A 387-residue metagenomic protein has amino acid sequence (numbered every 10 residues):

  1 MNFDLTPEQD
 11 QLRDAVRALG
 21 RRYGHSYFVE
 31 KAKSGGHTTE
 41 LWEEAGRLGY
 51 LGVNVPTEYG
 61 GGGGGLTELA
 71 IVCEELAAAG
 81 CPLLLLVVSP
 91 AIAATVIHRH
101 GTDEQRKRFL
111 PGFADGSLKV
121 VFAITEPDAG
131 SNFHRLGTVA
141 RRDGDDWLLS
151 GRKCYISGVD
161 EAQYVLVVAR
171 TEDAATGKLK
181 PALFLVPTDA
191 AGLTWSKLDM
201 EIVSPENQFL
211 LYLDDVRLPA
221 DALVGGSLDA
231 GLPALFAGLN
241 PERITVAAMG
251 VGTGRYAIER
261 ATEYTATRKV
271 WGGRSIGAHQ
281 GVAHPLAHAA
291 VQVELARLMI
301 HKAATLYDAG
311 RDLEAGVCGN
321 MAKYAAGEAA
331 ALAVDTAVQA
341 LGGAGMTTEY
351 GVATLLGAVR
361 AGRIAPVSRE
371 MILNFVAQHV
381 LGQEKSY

Functional and structural regions predicted by a protein language model:
M1-A79, L83, H100-Q105, G112 (+5 more regions): Alpha-helical interface subdomain recognition
G49, V72-A77, A169, V186-A190 (+1 more regions): Short Ser/Thr-interspersed hydrophobic loop/turn segments at strand-loop and sheet-helix junctions that line or gate
G64, N132-H134, G158-A162, G177-K180 (+1 more regions): Short glycine/proline-enriched turns and hinge-like loops at secondary-structure junctions
A91-H100: Helix-loop "lid/cap" segments that line or gate small-molecule binding pockets
G116-I124: A short, Trp-centered hydrophobic/proline-enriched beta-strand micro-motif
R135-G137, D189-R217: Flexible, small-/acidic-enriched active-site or ligand-binding loops
S150-W195: A short core secondary-structure module
F209-A237: A short, charged helix-loop
